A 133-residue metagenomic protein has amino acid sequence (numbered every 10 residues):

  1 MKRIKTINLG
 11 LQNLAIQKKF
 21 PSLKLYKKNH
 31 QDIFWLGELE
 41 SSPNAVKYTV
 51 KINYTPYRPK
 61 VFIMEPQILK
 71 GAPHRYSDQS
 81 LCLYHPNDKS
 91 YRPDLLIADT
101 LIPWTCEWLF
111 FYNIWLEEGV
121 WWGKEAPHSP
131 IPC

Functional and structural regions predicted by a protein language model:
M1-K28: Charge-rich, low-complexity N-terminal segments
P21-D88, L96: Compact alpha/beta protein-protein interaction domains typified by the UBC
K60-C133: Domain-scale recognition of soluble eukaryotic interaction modules
